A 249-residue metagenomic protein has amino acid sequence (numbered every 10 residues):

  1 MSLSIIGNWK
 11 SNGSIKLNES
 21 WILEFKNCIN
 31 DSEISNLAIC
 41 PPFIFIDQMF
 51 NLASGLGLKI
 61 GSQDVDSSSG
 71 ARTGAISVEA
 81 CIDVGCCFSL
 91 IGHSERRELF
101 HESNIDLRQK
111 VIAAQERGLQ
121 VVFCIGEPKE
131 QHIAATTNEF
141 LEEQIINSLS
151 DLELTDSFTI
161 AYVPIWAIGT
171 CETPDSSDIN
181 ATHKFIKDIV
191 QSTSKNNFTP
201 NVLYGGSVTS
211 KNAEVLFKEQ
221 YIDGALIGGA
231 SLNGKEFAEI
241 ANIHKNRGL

Functional and structural regions predicted by a protein language model:
M1-L249: Active-site loop-to-helix "anion-binding N-cap" substructures in soluble metabolic enzymes
